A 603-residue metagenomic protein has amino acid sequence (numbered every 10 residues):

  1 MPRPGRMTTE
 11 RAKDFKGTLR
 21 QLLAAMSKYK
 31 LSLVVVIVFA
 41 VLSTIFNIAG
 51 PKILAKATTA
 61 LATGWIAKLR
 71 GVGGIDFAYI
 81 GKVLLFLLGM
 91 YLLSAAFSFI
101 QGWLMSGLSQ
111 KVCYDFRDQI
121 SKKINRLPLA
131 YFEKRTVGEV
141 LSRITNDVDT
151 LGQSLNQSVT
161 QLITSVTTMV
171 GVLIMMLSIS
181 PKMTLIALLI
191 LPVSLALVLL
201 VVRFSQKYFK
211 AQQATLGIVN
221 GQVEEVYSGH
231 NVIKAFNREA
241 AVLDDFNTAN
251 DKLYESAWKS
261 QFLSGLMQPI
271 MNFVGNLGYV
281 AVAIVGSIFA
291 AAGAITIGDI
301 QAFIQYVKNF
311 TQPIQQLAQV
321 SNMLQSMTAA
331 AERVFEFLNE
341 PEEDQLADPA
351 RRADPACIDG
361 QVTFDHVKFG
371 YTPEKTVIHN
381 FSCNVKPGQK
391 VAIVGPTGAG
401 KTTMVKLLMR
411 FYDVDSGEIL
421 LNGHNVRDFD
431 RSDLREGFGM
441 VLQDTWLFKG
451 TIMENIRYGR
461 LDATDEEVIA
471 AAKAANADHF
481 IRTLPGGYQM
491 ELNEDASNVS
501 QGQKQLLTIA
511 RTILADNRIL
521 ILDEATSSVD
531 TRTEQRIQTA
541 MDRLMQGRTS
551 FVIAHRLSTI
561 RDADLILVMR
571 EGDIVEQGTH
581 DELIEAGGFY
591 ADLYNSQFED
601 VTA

Functional and structural regions predicted by a protein language model:
M1-N47, A62-V83, I100-M105, S109 (+7 more regions): Membrane-integrated ABC transporters
P2-E10, Q110, D118-S142, N146-V148 (+8 more regions): Short intracellular "coupling" helices and adjacent cytoplasmic loop segments at the cytosolic face of multi-pass
T18, M26, M105, N125-M169 (+1 more regions): Juxtamembrane loop-to-helix connectors within ABC transporter transmembrane domains
K28, S32-I45, Q157-A211, V282-I295 (+1 more regions): Transmembrane helices of ABC transporter permease
K28-K30, L129-A130, V148-L155, V159 (+7 more regions): An intracellular "coupling" helix at the cytosolic face of ABC transporter transmembrane type-1 domains
L31-K56, L87, G102-S106, G152-T167 (+3 more regions): Alpha-helical segments in transporter systems
G64, M175-L189, K259, L263-E332 (+1 more regions): Helix-loop-helix
P355-A603: ABC-type nucleotide-binding domain
